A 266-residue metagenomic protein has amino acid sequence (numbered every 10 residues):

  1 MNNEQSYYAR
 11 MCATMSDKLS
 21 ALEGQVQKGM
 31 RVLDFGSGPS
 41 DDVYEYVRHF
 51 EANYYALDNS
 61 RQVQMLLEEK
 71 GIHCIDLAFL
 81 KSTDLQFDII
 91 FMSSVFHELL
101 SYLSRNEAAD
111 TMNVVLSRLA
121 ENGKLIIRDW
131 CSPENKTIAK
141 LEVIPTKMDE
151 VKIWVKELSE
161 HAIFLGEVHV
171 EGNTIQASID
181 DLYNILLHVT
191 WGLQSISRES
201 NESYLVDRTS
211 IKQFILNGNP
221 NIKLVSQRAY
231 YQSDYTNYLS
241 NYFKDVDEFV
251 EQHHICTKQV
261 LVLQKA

Functional and structural regions predicted by a protein language model:
M1-L22: Class I SAM-dependent methyltransferase Rossmann-like catalytic core, especially the SAM/SAH-binding loop
G29-G38: Conserved class I S-adenosyl-L-methionine
P39-L80: Class I SAM-dependent methyltransferase SAM/SAH-binding core
F91: A conserved beta-strand element that flanks and buttresses the S-adenosyl-L-methionine
L99-V114: A short, conserved alpha-helix within the catalytic core of class I
L119-L125: Short glycine-dipeptide loop
I126-E160: Conserved class I S-adenosyl-L-methionine
E202-N219: Short alpha-helix
